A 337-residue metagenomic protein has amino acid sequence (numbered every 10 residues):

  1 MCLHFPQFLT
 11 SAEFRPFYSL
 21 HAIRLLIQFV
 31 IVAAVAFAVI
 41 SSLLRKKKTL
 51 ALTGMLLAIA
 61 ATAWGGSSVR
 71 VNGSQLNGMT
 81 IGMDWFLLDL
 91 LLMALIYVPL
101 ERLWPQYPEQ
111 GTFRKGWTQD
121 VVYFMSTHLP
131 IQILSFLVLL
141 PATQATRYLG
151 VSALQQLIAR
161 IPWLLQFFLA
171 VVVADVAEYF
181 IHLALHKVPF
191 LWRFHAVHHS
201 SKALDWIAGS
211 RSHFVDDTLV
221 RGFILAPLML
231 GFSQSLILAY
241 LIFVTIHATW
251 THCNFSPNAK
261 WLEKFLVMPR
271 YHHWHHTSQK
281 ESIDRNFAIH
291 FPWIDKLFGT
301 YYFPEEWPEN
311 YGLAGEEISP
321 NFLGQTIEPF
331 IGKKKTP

Functional and structural regions predicted by a protein language model:
C2-E13, I40-S42, G65-Q75: Juxtamembrane "helix-exit" motif on the non-cytosolic side of transmembrane helices
L20-V32, G82-L88: Alpha-helical transmembrane segments of polytopic membrane proteins
V35-K46, L100-Q110: C-terminal ends of transmembrane helices
K48-A58, Q110-T118: Cytoplasmic-side transmembrane-helix entry/capping segments in multi-pass membrane proteins
G66-N77, P99-Y107, I133-A153: Transmembrane alpha-helix boundary signature
R70-Y97, R114-Q132: Alpha-helical transmembrane segments in multi-pass membrane proteins
F113-A314: Membrane-embedded catalytic scaffold of the fatty acid hydroxylase/desaturase
E309-P337: A membrane-cytosol interface segment of integral membrane proteins
